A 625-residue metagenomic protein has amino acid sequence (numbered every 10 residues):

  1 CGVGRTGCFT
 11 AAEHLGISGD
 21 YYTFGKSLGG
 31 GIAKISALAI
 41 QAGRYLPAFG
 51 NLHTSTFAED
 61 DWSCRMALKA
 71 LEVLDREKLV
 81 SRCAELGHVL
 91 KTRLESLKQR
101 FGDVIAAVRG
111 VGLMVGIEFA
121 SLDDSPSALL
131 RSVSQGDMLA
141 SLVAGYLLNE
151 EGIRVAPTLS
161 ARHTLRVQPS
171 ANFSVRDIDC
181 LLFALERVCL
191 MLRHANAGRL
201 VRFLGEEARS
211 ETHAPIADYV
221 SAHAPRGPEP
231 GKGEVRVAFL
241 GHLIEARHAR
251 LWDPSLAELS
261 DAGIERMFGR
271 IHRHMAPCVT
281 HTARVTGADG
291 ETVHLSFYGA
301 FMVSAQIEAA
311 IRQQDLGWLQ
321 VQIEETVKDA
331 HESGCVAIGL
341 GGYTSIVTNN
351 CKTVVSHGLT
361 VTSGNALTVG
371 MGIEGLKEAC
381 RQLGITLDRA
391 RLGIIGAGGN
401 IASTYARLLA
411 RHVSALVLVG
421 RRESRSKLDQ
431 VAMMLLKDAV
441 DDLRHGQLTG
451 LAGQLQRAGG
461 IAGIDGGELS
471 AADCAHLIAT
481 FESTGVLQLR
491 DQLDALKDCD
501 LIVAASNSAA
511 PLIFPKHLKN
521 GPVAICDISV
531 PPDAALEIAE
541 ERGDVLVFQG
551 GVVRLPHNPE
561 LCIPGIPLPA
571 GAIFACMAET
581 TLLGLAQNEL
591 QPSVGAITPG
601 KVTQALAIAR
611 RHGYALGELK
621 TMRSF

Functional and structural regions predicted by a protein language model:
C1-Y219: Conserved N-terminal phosphate-binding loop of PLP-dependent enzymes in the Aspartate aminotransferase
G16, P515-G521, A539-R542: Short, conserved loop/helix-junction motifs that constitute active-site signature segments in enzyme catalytic cores
G25, G341, V503-A505, D527-I528: Short, well-ordered coil/turn residues at beta-beta hairpins and beta-strand->alpha-helix junctions within
H223-H272, C278-T282: N-terminal, charge-rich interaction modules
E265-S296, F301-S304, E308-R312, L316 (+1 more regions): Adenosine-phosphate binding glycine-rich loop
V285-D388, C562-L568, F574: Glycine/serine-rich phosphate-binding loop and adjoining beta1-alpha1 elements at the start of nucleotide-handling
R381-L501: Glycine-rich phosphate/diphosphate-binding loop of Rossmann-like nucleotide-binding domains
L493, K497-D498, N507-V523: Rossmann-fold NAD(P) dinucleotide-binding segment
